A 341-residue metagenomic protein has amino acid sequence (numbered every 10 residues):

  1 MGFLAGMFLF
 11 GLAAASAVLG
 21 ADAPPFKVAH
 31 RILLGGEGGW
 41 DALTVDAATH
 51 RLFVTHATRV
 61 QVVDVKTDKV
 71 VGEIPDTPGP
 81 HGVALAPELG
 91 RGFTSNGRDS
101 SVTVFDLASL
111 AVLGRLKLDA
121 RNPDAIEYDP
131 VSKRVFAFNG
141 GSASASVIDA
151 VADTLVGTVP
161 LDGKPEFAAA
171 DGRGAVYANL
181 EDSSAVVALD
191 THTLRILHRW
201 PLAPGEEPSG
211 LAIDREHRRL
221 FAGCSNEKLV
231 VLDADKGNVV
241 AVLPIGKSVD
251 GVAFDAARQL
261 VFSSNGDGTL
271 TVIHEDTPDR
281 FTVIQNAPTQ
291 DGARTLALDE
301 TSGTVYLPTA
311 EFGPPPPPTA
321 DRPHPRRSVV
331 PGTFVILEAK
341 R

Functional and structural regions predicted by a protein language model:
G2-A17: Bacterial N-terminal signal peptides
S16-R341: Predominantly soluble domains enriched in secretory-pathway, periplasmic, or organellar proteins
